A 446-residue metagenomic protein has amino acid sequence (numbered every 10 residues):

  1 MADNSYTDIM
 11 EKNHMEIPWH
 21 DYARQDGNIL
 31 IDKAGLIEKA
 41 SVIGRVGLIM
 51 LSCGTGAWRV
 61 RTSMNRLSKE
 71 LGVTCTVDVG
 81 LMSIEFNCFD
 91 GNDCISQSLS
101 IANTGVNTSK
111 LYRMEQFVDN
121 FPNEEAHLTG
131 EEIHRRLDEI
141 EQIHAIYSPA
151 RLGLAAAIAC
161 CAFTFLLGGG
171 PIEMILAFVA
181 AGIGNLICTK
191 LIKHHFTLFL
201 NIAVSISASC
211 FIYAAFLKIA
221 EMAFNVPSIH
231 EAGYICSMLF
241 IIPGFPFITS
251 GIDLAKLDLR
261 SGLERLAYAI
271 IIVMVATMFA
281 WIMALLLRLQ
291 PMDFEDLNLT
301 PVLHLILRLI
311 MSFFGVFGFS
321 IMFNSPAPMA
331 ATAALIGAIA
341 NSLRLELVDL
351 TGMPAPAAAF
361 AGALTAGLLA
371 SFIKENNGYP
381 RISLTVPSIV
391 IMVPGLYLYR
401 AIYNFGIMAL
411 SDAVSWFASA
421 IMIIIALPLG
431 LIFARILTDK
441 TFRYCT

Functional and structural regions predicted by a protein language model:
M1-R135, E139-E141: Soluble N-terminal domains of membrane-associated systems
F121-R136, A150-C161, F178-C188, A284-P291 (+3 more regions): Hydrophobic, membrane-facing alpha-helical anchors
I146-T249, I321-F323, A327, T332: Core alpha-helical transmembrane segments of integral membrane proteins
A162-L167, I183-I192, A208, I212-A220 (+7 more regions): Alpha-helical membrane-inserting segments
L166-A180, I229-P243, E295-M311, T351-T365 (+1 more regions): Structural signature of hydrophobic alpha-helical transmembrane segments
A220-I229, L287-P301, N404-S415: Membrane-interface helix termini and inter-helical loops of multi-pass transporters
G233-M238, T249-D253, L257-V273, L335-T446: C-terminal transmembrane helix-loop-helix hairpin of multi-pass membrane proteins
F240-F245, Y268-L350: Generic multipass alpha-helical transmembrane bundles of integral membrane proteins
